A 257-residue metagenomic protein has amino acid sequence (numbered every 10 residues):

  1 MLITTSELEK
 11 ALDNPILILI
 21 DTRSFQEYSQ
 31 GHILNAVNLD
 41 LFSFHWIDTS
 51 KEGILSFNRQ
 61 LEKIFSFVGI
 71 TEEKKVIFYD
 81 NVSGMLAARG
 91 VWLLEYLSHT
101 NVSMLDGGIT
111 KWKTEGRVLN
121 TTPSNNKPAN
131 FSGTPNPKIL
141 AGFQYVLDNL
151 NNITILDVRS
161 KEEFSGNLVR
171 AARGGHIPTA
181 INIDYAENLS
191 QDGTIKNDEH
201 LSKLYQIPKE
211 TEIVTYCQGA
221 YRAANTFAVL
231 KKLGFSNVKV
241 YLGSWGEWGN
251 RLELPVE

Functional and structural regions predicted by a protein language model:
M1-L12, I16-Q60, I153-R170, H176-Y185 (+1 more regions): N-terminal intrinsically disordered, low-complexity segments enriched in P/E/S/T
I3, H45, T110-P178, E253-E257: Active-site neighborhoods of enzymes that stabilize oxyanions during catalysis
P15-L17, E72-K74, N151-I153, K209-E212 (+1 more regions): Short coil/turn segments at beta-strand junctions that form active-site/ligand-binding loops
W46-K75, Y185-I213: Helix-loop module immediately N-terminal to the HCX5R catalytic loop in PTP-like cysteine phosphatase domains
T49-A141, Y145, R222-V238, S244: Thiolate-centered catalytic microenvironments shared by cysteine-dependent enzyme domains
N182-S190, G243-G246, R251: Short, flexible loop segments at boundaries between secondary-structure elements
K209-T211, Y221-R222, K239-L242, N250-E253: Mixed-charge, low-complexity segments
V214-T215, K231: C-terminal soluble interaction/assembly domains
